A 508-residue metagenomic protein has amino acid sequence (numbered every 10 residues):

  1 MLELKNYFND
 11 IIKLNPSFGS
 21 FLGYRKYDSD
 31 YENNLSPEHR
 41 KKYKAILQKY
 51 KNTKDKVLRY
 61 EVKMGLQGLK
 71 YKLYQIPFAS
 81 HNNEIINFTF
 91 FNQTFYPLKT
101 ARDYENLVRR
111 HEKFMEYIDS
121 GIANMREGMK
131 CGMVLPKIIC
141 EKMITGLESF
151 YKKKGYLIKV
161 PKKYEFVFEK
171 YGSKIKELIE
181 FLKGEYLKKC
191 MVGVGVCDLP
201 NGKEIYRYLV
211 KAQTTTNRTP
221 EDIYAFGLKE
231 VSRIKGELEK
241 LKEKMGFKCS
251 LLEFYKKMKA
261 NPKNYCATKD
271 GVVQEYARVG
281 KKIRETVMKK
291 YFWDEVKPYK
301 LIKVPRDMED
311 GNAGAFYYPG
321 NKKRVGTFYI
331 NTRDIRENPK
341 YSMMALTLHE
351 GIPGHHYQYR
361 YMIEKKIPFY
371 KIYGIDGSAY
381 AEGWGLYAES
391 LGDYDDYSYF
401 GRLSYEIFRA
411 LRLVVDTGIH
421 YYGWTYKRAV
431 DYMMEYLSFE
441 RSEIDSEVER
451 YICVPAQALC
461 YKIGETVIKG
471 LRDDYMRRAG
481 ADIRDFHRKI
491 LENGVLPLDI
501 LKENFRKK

Functional and structural regions predicted by a protein language model:
M1-K508: N-terminal maturation segment of proteins
